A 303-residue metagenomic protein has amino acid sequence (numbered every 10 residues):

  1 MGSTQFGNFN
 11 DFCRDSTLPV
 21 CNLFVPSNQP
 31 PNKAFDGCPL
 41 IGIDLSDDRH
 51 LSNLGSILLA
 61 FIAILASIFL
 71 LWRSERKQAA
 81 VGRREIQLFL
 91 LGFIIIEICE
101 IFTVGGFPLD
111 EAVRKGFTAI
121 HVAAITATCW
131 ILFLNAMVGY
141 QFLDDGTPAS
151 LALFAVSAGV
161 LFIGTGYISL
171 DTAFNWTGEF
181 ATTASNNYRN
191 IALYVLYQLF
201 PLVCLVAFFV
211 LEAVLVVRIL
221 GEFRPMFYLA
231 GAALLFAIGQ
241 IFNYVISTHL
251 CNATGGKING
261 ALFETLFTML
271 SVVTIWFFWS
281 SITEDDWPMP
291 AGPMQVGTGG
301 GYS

Functional and structural regions predicted by a protein language model:
G2-A119: Membrane-proximal first intracellular loop
A60-A66, L90-F102, I120-F133, L153-Y167 (+3 more regions): Hydrophobic alpha-helical cores of multi-pass transmembrane domains in eukaryotic membrane proteins
A66-E75, F102-V113, A123-F154: Internal transmembrane alpha-helix with an interfacial aromatic "cap," most often the third helix
A79-F89, F174-N187, N252-G260, E284-A291: Interhelical loop segments of eukaryotic multi-pass membrane proteins
A79-F93, P148-A152, R224-L229, D286: Membrane-interfacial loop-to-transmembrane alpha-helix junctions, especially the N-terminal start
D110-H121, T183-N187, I191, N252-F263: Non-cytosolic membrane-interface motifs at loop->transmembrane helix junctions
I168-F174, A181-V214: Extracellular-loop-to-transmembrane junctions of the mid-late helices
C204-S303: C-terminal transmembrane-bundle signature of multipass membrane proteins, characterized by strong activation on
